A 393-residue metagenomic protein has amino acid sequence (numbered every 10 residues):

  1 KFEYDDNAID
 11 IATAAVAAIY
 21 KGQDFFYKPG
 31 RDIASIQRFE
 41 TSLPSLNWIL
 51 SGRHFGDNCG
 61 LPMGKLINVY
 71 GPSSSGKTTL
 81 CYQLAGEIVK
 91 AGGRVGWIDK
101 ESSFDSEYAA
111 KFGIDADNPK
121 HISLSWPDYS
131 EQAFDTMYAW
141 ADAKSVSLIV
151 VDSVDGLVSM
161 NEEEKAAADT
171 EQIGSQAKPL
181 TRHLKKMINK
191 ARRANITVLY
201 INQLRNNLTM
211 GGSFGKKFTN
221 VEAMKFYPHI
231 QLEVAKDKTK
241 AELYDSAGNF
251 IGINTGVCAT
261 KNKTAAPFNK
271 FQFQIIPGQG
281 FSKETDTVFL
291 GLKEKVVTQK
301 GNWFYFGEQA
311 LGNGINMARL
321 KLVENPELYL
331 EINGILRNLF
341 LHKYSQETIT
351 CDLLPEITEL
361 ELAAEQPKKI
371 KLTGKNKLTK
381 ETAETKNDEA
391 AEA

Functional and structural regions predicted by a protein language model:
F2-P119, T136, D142: The Walker A/P-loop phosphate-binding site
D32, I36-E40, A177, G252 (+3 more regions): Conserved phosphate/pyrophosphate-binding and hydrolysis machinery centered on Walker-type P-loop NTPases, extending
A34, P72, Q83, I88-R182 (+4 more regions): Conserved inter-motif catalytic segment of the P-loop NTP-binding fold
L46, A109, D152, N202 (+4 more regions): Residue-level signature of catalytic and energy-coupling elements of molecular machines, predominantly ATP/GTP-dependent
L66-G71, A168-G174, N269-P277, Q309 (+1 more regions): Short hinge/gating elements
W140, I173-E294: Phosphate-binding/switch region of NTP-binding enzymes
K293-V296, W303: C-terminal accessory regions
N302-A393: Terminal-proximal interaction/regulatory segments of ATP-powered molecular machines
